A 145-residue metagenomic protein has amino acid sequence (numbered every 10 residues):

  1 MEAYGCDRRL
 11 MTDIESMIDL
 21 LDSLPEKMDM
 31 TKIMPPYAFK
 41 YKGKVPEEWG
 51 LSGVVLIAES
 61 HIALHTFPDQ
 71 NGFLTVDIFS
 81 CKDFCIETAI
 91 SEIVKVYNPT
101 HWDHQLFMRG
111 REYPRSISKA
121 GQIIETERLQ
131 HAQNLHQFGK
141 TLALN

Functional and structural regions predicted by a protein language model:
M1-N145: Polybasic/polar functional segments that serve as interface/processing modules
